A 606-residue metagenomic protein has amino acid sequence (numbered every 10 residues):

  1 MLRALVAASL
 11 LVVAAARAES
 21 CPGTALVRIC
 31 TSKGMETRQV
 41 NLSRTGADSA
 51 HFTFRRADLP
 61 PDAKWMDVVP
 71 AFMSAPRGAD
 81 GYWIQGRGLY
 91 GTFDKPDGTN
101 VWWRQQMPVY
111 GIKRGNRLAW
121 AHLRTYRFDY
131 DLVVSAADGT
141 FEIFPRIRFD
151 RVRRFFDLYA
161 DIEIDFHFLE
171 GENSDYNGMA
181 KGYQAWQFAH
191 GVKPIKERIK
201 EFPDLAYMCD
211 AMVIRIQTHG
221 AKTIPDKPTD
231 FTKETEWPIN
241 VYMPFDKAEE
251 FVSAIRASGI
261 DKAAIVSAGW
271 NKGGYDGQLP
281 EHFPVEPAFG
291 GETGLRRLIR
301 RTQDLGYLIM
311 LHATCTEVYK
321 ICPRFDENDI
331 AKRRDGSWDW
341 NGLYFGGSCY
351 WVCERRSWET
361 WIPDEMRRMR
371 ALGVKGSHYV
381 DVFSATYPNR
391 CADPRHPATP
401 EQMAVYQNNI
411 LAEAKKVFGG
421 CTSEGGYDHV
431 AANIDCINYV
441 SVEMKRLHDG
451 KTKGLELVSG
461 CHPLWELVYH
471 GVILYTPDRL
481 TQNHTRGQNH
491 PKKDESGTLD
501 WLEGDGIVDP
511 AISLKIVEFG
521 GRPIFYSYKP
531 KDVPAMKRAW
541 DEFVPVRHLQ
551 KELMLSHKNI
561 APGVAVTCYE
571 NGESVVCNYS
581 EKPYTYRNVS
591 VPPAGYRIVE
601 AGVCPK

Functional and structural regions predicted by a protein language model:
M1-A7: Sec-dependent signal peptide recognition, specifically the positively charged N-region followed immediately by
A8-R17: Hydrophobic h-region of N-terminal signal peptides that target proteins for export in Gram-negative bacteria
E19-I265, W270, P287, L305-L308 (+1 more regions): Carbohydrate-recognition beta-sandwich/jelly-roll modules in extracellular/periplasmic carbohydrate-active proteins
D62-K64, Y275, Y319-I321, A431 (+1 more regions): Short acidic, gly/pro-rich beta-turn/loop elements at beta-sheet edges and active-site/ligand-binding grooves
Q85-R87, G274-Y275, G290, G471: Glycine-centered flexibility motif
L123-V133, G139-M179, W186-A189, I224 (+6 more regions): Active-site-proximal substrate-binding groove within the catalytic cores of carbohydrate-active enzymes
A211-P363, A371, K375-G376, S384-R395: Aromatic-lined carbohydrate-binding/catalytic grooves of carbohydrate-active enzymes
